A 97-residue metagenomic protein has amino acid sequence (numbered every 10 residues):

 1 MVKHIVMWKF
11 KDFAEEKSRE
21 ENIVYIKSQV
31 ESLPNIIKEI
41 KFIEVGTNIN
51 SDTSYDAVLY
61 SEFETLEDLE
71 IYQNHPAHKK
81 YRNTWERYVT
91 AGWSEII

Functional and structural regions predicted by a protein language model:
M1-D56, E64-E70, I97: Short S/T/G/P-rich N-terminal loop/turn motif that feeds into the first structured element of a domain
K27-Q29, E62-I96: An amphipathic, aromatic/His-enriched active-site/gating alpha helix that lines ligand/cofactor pockets
